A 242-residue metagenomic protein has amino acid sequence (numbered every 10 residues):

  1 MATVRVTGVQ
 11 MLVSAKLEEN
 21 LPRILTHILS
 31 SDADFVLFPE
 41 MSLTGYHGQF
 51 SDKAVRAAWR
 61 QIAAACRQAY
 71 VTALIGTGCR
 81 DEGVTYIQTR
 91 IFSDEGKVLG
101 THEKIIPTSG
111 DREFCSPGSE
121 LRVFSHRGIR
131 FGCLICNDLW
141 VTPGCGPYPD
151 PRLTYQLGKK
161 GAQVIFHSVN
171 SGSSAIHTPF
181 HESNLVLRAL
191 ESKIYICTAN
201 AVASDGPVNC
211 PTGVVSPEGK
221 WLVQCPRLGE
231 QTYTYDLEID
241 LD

Functional and structural regions predicted by a protein language model:
T3-A15, Q88, T101, I129-D138 (+1 more regions): Active-site-proximal beta-strand elements of phosphoester/diester hydrolases
T7-V9, L37, L74, F166 (+2 more regions): Hydrophobic/aromatic beta-strand patches that form the interior of the parallel beta-sheet core in alpha/beta enzyme
V9-M11, E40-M41, G76-G78, I135-C136 (+2 more regions): Active-site-proximal beta-strand/loop segments in catalytic clefts of secreted hydrolases
S14-L17, P22, T26-E95, T101 (+2 more regions): Cys-nucleophile CN-hydrolase/nitrilase-fold catalytic domain and related Cys-dependent amidase chemistry that acts on
H27-L37, C115-S192: Active-site beta-loop-alpha substructure in enzyme catalytic cores, prototypically the cysteine-centered nucleophile
H102-K104, I135, Q224-R227: Short clusters of small/polar residues that mark proteolytic maturation junctions
C115, R122-S125, A201-D242: C-terminal beta-strand edge segments of enzyme domains
